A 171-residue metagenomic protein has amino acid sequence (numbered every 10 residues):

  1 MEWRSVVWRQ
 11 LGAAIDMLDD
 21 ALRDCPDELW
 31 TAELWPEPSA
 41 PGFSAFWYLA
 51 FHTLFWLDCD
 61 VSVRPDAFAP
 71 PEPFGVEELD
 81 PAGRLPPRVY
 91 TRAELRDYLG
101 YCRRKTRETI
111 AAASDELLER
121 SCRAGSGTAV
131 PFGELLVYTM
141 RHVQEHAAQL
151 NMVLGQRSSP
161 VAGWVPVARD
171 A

Functional and structural regions predicted by a protein language model:
M1-M17, A21: Long, hydrophobic/aromatic N-terminal blocks
M1-V6, W56-G125, Q156-A171: Short, helix-capping/interhelical loops that line the mouth of catalytic, cofactor-, or ligand-binding pockets
E2-S5, R9, E37-S44, Y90-A93 (+2 more regions): Short, solvent-exposed segments of well-ordered alpha helices
L11-L18, F46-V61, V89-R92, R96-T106 (+1 more regions): Alpha-helical transition-metal enzyme core signature, strongest for iron centers
D16-F46, V63-F74, A112-F132, P160: Helix-loop segments that flank and shape redox-cofactor active sites
